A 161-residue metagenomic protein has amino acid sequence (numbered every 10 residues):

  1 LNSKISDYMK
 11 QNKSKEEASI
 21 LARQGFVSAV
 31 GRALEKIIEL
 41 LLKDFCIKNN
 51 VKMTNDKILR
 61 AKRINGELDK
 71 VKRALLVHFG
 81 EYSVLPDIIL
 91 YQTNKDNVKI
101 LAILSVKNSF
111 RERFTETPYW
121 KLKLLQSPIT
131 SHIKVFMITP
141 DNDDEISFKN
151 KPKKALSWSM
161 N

Functional and structural regions predicted by a protein language model:
L1-T54: Interdomain/boundary linker segments immediately adjacent to catalytic/signaling cores
V30-E35, E81, F110-R113: Phosphate/oxyanion-binding active-site loops and adjacent basic polyanion-contact surfaces
D56-N94: Active-site metal-binding core of divalent-cation-utilizing nuclease and nuclease-like domains
I88-L90, L101-N108, T117: Conserved catalytic cores of phosphodiester-cleaving nucleases, focusing on short active-site segments
A102-I103, S131-T139, N161: Hydrophobic beta-strand segments of well-ordered beta-sheets in folded domains
K107-R113, N142-E145: Short acidic, S/G/P-rich loop/turn micro-motifs used as interaction or catalytic elements
F114-I129: Short, charged, amphipathic alpha-helix that recurs within catalytic cores of restriction-modification and other
Q126, P140-N161: Domain-level recognition of nuclease-like catalytic cores that cleave nucleotide substrates
